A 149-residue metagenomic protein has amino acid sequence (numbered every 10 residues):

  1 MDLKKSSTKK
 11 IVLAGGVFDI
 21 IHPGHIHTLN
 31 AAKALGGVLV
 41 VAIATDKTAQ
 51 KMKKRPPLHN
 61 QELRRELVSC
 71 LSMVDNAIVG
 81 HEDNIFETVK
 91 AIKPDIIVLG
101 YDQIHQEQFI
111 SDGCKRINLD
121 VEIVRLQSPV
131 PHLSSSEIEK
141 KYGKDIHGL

Functional and structural regions predicted by a protein language model:
M1-L149: Nucleotidyltransferase catalytic core that binds NTPs
